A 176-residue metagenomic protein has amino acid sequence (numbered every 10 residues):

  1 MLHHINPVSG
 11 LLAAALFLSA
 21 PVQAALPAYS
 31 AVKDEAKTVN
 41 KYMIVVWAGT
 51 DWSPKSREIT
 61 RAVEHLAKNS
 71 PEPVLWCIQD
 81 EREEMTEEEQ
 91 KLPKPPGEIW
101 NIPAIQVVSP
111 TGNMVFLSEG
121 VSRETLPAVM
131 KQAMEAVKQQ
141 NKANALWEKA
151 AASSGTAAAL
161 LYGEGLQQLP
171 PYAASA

Functional and structural regions predicted by a protein language model:
M1-L11: Bacterial N-terminal signal peptides that target proteins for export
S9-S19: Bacterial N-terminal signal peptides
A20-A24: Sec/Tat signal peptide C-region and signal peptidase I cleavage site
A25-Y42: A short beta-strand-turn-helix
S30-K33, R57-S118, T125-M130: Thioredoxin-like thiol-disulfide oxidoreductase module
V39-D51: Short active-site neighborhood of thiol/selenol oxidoreductases, capturing the structured segment around
V121-Y172: Thiol-/selenol-based redox modules, centered on thioredoxin-like and closely related oxidoreductase domains
S175-A176: Alpha-helical repeat scaffolds
